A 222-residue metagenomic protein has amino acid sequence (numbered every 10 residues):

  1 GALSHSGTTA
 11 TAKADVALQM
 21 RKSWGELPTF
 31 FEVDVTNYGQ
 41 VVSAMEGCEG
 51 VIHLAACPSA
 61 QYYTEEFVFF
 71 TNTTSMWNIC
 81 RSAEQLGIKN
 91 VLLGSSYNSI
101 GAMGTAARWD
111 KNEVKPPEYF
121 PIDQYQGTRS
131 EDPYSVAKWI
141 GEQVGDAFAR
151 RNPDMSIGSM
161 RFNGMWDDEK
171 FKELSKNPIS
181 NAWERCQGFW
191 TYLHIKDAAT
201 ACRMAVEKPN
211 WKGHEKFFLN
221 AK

Functional and structural regions predicted by a protein language model:
W24-T71, L86: NAD(P)H-binding glycine-rich loop region in Rossmannoid oxidoreductase-like domains and their noncatalytic homologs
F69-M76, C80, L92-N98, A137-K138 (+1 more regions): Short alpha-helix in the Rossmann-fold core of NAD(P)-dependent oxidoreductases
N78-E131: Conserved Rossmann-fold NAD(P)-dependent oxidoreductase catalytic core, especially the SDR/UDP-sugar
K115-I157: Active-site Tyr-X1-5-Lys
V136, G158-M165, K172, A182-A205: Substrate-positioning beta->alpha
R151-S156, D167-W183, A205-K216: Glycine/proline-rich active-site loop of Rossmann-fold NAD(P)-dependent oxidoreductases
E184-F189, E215-K222: Glycine-rich Rossmann NAD(P)(H)-binding loop
